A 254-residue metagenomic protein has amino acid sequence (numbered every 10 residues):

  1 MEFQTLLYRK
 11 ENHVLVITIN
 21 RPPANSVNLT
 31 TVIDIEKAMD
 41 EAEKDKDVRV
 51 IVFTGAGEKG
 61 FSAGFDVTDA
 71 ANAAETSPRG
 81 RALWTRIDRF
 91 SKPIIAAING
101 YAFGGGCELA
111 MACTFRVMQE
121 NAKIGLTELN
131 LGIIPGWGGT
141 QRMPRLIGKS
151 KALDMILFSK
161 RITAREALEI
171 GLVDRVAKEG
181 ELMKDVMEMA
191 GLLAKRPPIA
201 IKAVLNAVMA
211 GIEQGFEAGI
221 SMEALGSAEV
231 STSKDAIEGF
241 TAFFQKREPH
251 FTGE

Functional and structural regions predicted by a protein language model:
M1-T54: Conserved CoA-thioester-binding segment of acyl-CoA-metabolizing enzymes
E2, D88-I199, L225-S233, E238-T241 (+2 more regions): Crotonase-fold acyl-CoA enzyme core
I17, D34-I35, F53, D66 (+6 more regions): Terminal peptide-recognition signature
P22-N25, K59, Q141, L153 (+1 more regions): Glycine-centered loop/turn positions within well-structured domains that cap or flank conserved ligand/cofactor-binding
T30-D34, R79, R86, D185 (+3 more regions): Charged catalytic carboxylate motif
V32, D47, G55-R89, A102 (+2 more regions): Glycine- (often His-adjacent) and acidic-residue-rich active-site loop that binds/positions the CoA thioester
L205-Q214: Short, charged, surface-exposed hinge/linker loops at domain edges that act as mobile lids or interdomain connectors
